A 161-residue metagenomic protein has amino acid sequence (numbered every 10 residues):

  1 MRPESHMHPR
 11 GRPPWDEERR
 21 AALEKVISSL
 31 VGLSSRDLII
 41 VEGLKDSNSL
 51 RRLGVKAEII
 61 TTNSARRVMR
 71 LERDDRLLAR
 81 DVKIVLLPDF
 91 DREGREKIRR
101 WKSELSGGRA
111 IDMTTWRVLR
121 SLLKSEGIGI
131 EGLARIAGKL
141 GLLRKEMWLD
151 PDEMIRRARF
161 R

Functional and structural regions predicted by a protein language model:
M1-R36, L44-N48, R70-E72: Phosphate-handling DNA/RNA-contact segment within nucleic-acid enzymes
R2-R10, R52-L53, T62-R161: TOPRIM fold recognition
L33-I39, A57, K83-I84: Short active-site oxyanion
V41-G43, D89: Small/polar loops that bind or transfer phosphate-bearing groups
G43-L44, A65: Alpha-helix N-cap/helix-start capping motif
K45, R52-V55: N-terminal G-site helix/loop of the GST-like fold
